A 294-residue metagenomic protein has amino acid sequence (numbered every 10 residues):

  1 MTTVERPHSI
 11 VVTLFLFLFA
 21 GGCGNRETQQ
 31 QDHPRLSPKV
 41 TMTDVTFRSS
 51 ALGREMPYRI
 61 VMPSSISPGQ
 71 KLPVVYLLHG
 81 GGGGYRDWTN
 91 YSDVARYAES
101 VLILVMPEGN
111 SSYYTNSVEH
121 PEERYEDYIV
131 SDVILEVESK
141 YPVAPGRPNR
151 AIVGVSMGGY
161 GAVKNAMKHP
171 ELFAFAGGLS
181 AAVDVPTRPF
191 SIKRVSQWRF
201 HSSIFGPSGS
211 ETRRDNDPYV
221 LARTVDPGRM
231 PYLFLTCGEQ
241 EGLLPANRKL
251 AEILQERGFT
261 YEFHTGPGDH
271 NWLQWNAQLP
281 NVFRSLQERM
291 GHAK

Functional and structural regions predicted by a protein language model:
T2-V11: Bacterial N-terminal signal peptides that target proteins for export
I10-L18: Sec-dependent N-terminal signal peptides
A20-G22: C-terminal motif of bacterial Sec signal peptides marking the signal peptidase cleavage site
G24-K294: Non-catalytic cap/lid and distal C-terminal segments of serine-dependent acyl enzymes
